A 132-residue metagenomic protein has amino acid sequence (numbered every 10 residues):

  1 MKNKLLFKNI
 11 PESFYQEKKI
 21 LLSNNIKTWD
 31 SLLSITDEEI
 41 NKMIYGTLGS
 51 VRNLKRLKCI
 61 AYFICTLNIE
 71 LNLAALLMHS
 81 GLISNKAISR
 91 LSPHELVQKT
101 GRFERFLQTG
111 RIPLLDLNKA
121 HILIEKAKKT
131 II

Functional and structural regions predicted by a protein language model:
M1-I132: C-terminal extensions
